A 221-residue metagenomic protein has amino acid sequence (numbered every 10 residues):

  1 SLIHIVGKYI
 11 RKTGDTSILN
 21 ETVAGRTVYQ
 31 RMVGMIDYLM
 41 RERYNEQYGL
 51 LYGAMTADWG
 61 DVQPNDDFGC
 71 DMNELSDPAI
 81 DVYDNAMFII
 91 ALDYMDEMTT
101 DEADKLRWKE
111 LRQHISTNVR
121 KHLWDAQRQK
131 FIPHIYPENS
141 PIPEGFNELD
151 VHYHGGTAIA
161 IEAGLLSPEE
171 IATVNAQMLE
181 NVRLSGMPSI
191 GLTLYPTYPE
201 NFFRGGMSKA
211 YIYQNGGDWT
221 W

Functional and structural regions predicted by a protein language model:
S1-Y52, D81-A86, D150, G217-W221: Aromatic-rich carbohydrate-recognition surfaces in CAZymes
T13, A54-W59, Q63-N65, Y83 (+1 more regions): Short, solvent-exposed loop/turn segments at the edges of secondary structure
T13, N20-R26, V62-D66, A160-L166: Short, exposed beta-strand "edge-strand" segments with a Pro/Gly-rich flavor and a Y/T-containing core
A24, D58, H114-I115: Amphipathic alpha-helical surface "interface" segments used for docking/oligomerization or membrane association within
D37-G53, D77-D81, M87-R204: Catalytic cores of carbohydrate-active enzymes
A57-I80, P137-G145, K209-Q214: Acidic/His metal-coordination segments adjacent to aromatic residues that form catalytic metal sites in metalloenzymes
D58, R107, L123, D218-T220: Residues in intrinsically disordered, low-complexity segments of regulatory proteins
I171, L179-E180, S208-W221: Extended polysaccharide-engagement surfaces of secreted carbohydrate-active enzymes
